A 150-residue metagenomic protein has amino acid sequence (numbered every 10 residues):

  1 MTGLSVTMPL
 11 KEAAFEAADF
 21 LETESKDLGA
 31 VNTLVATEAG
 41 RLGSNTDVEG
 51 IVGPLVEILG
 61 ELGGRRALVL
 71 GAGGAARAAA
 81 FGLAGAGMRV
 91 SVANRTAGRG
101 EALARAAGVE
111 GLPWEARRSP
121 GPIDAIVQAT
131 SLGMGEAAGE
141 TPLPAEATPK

Functional and structural regions predicted by a protein language model:
M1-G3, A39-G40, M88-S91, P149-K150: Short active-site oxyanion
M1-G60: Phosphate/diphosphate ligand-binding glycine-rich loop within oxidoreductases
T2, R65, D124: Conserved acidic residues
A14, A79, L83, G100-A104: Hydrophobic packing residues within well-ordered alpha-helices of enzyme cores
N45-V48, L55, L59-A84, N94: Glycine-rich adenosine-cofactor-binding loop
A86-A107: NAD(P)-binding Rossmann-fold cofactor-contacting core
A106-K150: Rossmann-like adenosine-cofactor binding region
